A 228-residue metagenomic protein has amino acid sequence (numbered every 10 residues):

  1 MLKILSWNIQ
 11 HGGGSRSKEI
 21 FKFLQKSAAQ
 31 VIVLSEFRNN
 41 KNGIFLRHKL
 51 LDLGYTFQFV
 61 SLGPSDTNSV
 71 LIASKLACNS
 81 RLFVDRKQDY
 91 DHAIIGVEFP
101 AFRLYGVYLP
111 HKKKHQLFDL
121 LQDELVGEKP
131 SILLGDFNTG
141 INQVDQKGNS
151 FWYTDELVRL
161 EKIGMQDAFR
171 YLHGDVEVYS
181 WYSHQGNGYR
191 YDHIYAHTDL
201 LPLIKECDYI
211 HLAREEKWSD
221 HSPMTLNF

Functional and structural regions predicted by a protein language model:
M1-K49, T67: N-terminal, active-site-proximal structural segment of metallo-dependent hydrolase catalytic domains
I9, F37, L109, F137 (+1 more regions): Active-site metal-binding loops of divalent metal-dependent hydrolases
H11-R16, N39-I44, K112, G140-V144 (+1 more regions): Active-site environment of divalent metal-dependent phosphoester hydrolases
F37-K112: Structured beta-strand-rich core segments of catalytic domains in phosphoester-bond hydrolases
L53-G54, Q116-D199: Metal-dependent phosphoesterases centered on the DNase I-like endonuclease/exonuclease/phosphatase
G54-V60, A77-K87, G164-Y171, P202-R214: Short secondary-structure junctions
S65-S80, Q185-I204, F228: Conserved beta strand-loop-helix elements of the APE1-like EEP
R214-F228: Surface polyanion/phosphate-binding segment centered on an Asp-His-Pro turn
